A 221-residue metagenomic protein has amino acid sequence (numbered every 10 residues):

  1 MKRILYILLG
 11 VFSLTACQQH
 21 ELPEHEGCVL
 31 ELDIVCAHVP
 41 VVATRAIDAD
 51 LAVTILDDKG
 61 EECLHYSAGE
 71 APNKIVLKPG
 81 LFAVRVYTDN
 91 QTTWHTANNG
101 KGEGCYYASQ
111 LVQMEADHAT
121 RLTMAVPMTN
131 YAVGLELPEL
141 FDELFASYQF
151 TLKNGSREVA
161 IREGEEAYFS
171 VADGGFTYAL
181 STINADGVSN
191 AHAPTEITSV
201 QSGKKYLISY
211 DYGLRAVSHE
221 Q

Functional and structural regions predicted by a protein language model:
K2-I7: Sec-dependent signal peptide recognition, specifically the positively charged N-region followed immediately by
S13-A16: C-terminal motif of bacterial Sec signal peptides marking the signal peptidase cleavage site
Q19, S67-G69, N90-P127, A185-S218: Structured interaction patches on ligand/partner-binding surfaces of diverse proteins
H20-V41, A125-F141: A short, Gly/Thr-enriched small/hydrophobic beta-strand-prone motif that recurs across taxa
E24-E26, V76-G80, A116, P127-T129 (+1 more regions): Solvent-exposed loop and beta-edge segments used for protein-protein assembly and interaction
I47-W94, A146-S202: Tryptophan-paired
A119-T123, A132-E136, Y148-K153: Eukaryote-skewed repeat-based solenoidal scaffolds used as protein-protein interaction platforms, primarily
